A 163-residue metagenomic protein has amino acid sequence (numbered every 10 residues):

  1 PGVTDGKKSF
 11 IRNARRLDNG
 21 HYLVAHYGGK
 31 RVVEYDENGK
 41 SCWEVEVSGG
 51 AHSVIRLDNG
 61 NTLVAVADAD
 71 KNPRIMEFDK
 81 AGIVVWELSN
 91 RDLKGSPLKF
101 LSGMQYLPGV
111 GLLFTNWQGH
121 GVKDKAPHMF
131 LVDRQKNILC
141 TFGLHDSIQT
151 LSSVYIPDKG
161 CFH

Functional and structural regions predicted by a protein language model:
P1-H163: Histidine-/acidic-rich catalytic cores in large beta-rich domains
